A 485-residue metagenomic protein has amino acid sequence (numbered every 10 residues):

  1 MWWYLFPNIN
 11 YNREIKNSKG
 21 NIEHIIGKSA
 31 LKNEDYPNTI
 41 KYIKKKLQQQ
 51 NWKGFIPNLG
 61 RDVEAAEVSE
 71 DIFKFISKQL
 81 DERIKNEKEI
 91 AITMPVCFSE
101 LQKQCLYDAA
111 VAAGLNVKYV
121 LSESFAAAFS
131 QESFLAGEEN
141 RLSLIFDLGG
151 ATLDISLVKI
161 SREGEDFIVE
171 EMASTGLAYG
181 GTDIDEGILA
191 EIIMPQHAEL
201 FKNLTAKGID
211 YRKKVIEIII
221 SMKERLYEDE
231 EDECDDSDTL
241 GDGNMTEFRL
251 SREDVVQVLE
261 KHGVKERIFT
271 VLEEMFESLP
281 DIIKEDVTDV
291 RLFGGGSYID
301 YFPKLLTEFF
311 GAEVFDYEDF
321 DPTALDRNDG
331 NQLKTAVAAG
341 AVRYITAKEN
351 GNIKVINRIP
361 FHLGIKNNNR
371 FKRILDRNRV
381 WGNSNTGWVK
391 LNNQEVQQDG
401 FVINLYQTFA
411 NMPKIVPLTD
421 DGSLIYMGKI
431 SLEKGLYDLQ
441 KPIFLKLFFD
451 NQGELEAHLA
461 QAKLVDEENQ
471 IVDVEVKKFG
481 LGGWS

Functional and structural regions predicted by a protein language model:
M1, L135-E170, A341, K441-A462: Gly/Thr-rich phosphate-binding beta-strand-loop-beta motif of the actin/hexokinase/Hsp70
M1-A113, S122, E186-E233: Phosphate-binding loop and its immediate beta->loop->alpha context in nucleotide/phosphate-handling enzymes
W3-E14, I160-A206, E247-T270, K390-N404: Glycine-rich phosphate-binding loop plus the immediately following alpha-helix
D35-N38, I43-K45, D450-S485: Catalytic P-loop NTP-binding/switch module of NTPases
K118-F146, K334-K354: Conserved phosphate-binding catalytic cores of ATP/NTP-utilizing and phosphoryl-transfer enzymes
I145-D154, G180-T182, F293-S297, I356-P360 (+1 more regions): A short acidic Gly-Thr/Ser loop motif
I193-M194, L226-K354, K390-N393, Q397-Q398 (+2 more regions): Helical "lid/coupling" subdomains associated with nucleotide-phosphate turnover
A198-D210, F315-K434: Acidic, glycine/GT-rich loop-and beta-edge segments that sit at the periphery of enzyme/chaperone cores
